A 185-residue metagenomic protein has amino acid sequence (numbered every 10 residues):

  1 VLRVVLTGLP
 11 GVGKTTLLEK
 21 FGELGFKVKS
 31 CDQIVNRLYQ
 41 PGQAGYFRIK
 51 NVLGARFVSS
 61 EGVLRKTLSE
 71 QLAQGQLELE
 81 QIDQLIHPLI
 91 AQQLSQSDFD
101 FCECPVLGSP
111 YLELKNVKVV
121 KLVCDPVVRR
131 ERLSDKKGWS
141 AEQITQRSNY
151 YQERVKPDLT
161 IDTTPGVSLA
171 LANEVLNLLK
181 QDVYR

Functional and structural regions predicted by a protein language model:
L6: Hydrophobic anchor at the beta1->P-loop junction of P-loop NTPases
L9, F21: P-loop (Walker A) phosphate-binding loop of NTP-binding proteins
V12: ATP-binding Walker
T15: Walker A/P-loop
Q33-F99: ATP-dependent small-molecule kinase phosphotransfer cores that center on conserved nucleotide phosphate-binding segments
A91-S95, D100-K136: ATP-dependent NMP and nucleoside kinases share a basic, alpha-helical "lid"
Q93-L94, E113-K115, D135-R185: Small-molecule kinase domains that catalyze NTP-dependent phosphoryl transfer to phosphate-bearing small molecules
